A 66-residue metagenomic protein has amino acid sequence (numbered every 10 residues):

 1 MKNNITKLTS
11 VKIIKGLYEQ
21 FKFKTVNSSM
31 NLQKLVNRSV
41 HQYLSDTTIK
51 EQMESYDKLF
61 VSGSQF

Functional and structural regions predicted by a protein language model:
M1-K15, K22-T25: Short Lys/Arg-rich basic patches
E19, Q42: Active-site micro-motifs of SAM-dependent methyltransferase domains
S45-F66: Short, positively charged interaction helices/loops
